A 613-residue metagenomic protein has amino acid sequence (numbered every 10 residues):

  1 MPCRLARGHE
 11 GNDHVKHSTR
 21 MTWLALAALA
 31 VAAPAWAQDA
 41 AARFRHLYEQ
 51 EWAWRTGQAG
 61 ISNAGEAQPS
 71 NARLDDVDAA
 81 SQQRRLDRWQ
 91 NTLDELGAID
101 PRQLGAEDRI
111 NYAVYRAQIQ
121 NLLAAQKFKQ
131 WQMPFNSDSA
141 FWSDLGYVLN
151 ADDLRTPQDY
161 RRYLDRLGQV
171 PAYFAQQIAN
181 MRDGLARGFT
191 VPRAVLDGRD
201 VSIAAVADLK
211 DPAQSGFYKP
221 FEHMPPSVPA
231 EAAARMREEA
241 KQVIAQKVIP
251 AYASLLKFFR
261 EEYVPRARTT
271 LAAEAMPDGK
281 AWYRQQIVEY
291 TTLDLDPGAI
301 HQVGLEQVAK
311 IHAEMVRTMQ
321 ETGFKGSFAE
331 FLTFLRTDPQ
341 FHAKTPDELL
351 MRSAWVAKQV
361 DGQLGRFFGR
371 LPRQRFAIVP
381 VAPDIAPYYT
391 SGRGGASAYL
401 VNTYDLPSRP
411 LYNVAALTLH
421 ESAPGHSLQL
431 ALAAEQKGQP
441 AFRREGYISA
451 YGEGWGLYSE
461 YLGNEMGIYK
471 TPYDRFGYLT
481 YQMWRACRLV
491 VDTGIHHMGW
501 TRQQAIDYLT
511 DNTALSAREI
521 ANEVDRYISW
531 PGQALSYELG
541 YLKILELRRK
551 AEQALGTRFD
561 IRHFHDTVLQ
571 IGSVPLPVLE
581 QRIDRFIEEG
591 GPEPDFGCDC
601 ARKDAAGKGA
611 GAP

Functional and structural regions predicted by a protein language model:
C3-H14: Short, Lys/Arg-enriched N-terminal segments with co-localized hydrophobic residues within the first ~10-30 amino acids
A6, W23, A601-K603: General secretory precursor processing signal
N12, A37-P613: N-terminal maturation segment of proteins
D13-L24: Bacterial N-terminal signal peptides that target proteins for export
A32-P34: N-terminal signal peptide c-region/cleavage motif recognized by signal peptidases
